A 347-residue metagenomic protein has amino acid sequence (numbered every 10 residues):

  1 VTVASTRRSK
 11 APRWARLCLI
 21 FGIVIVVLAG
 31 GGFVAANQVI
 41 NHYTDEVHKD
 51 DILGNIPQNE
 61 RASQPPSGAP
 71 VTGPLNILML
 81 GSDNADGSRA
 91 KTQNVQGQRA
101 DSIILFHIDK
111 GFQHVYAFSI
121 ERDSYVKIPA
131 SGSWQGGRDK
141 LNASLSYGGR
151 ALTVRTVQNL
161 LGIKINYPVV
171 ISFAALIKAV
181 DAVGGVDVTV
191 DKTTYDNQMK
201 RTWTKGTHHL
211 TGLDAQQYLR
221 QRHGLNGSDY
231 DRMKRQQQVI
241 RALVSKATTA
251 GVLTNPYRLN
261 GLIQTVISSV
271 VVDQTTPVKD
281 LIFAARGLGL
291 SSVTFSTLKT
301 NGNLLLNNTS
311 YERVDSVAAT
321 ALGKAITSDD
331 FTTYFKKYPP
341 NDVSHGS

Functional and structural regions predicted by a protein language model:
V1-S347: Non-catalytic, solvent-exposed segments at the cell envelope interface
